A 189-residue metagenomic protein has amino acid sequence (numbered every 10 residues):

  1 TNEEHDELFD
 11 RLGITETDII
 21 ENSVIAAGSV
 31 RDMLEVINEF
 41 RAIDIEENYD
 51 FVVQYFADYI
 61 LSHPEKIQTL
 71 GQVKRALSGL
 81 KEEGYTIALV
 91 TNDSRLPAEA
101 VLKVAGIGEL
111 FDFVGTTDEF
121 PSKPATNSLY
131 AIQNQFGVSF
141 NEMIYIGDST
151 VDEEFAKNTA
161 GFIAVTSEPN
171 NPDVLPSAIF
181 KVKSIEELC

Functional and structural regions predicted by a protein language model:
T1-G71: N-terminal helical cap/lid subdomain that shapes the substrate entry/recognition surface in HAD-like hydrolases
I25, Q68, V90, F120-P121 (+1 more regions): Residues that cap or flank secondary-structure elements
N38, A42, A57-L61, Y85 (+3 more regions): A broad detector of the eukaryotic-type serine/threonine protein kinase catalytic domain
D50-F56, S62-K66, V73-K103: Substrate-recognition element of Asp-dependent hydrolases with the DxDx(T/V) motif
K74, S78-K81, S94-C189: Asp-based, Mg2+/Mn2+-dependent phosphohydrolase catalytic module
